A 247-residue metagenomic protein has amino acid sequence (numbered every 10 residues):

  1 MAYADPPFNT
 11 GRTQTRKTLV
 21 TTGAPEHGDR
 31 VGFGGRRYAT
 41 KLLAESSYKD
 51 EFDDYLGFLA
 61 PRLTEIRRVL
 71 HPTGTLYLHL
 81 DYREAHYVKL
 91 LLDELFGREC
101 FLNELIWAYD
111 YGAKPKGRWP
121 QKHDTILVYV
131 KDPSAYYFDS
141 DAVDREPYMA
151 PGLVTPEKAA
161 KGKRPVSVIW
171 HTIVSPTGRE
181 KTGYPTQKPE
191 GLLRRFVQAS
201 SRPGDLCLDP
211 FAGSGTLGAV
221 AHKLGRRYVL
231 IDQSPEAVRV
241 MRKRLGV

Functional and structural regions predicted by a protein language model:
M1-V247: Core catalytic lobe of class I
